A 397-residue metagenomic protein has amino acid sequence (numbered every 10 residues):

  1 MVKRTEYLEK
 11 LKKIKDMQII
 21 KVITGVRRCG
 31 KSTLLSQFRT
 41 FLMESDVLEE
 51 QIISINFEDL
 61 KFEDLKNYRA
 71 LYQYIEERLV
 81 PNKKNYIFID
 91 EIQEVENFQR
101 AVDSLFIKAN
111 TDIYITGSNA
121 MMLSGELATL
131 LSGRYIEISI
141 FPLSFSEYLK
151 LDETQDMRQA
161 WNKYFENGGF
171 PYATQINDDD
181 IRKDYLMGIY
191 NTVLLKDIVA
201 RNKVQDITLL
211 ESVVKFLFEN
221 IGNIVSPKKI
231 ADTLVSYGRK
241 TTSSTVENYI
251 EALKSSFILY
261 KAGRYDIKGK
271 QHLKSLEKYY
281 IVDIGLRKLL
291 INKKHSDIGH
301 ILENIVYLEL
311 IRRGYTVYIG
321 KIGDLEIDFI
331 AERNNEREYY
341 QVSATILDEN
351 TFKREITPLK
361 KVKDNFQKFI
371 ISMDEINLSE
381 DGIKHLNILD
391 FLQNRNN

Functional and structural regions predicted by a protein language model:
V2-D16: Pre-Walker A adenine-sensing motif
I23: Hydrophobic anchor at the beta1->P-loop junction of P-loop NTPases
K31: Conserved lysine of the Walker
L34, F38: Hydrophobic positions on the alpha1 helix immediately C-terminal to the Walker A/P-loop
S54-N82: Short glycine-rich substrate-engagement loop in P-loop NTPases that contacts/grips substrate
S118-A120, S124-I224, Y260: Interdomain motor-coupling "hinge/lid" segment immediately C-terminal to the ATP-binding subdomain of NTP-driven enzymes
D179-E336: Accessory nucleic acid-recognition modules appended to NTPase machines
G320, A344-L389: Catalytic cores of nucleic-acid endonucleases
